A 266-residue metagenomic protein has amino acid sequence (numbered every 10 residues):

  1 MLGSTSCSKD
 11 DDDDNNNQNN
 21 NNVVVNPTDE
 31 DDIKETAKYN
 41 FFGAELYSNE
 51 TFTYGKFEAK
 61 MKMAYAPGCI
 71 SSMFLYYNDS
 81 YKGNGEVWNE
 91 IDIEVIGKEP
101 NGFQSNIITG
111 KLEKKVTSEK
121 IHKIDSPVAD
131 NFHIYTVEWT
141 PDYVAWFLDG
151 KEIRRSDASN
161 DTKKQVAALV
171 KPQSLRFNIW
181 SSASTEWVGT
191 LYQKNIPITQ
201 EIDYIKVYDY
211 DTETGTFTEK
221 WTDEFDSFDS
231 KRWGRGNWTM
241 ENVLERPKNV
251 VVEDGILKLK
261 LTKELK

Functional and structural regions predicted by a protein language model:
G3-S6: C-terminal motif of bacterial Sec signal peptides marking the signal peptidase cleavage site
K9, N15-K266: GH16 jelly-roll
